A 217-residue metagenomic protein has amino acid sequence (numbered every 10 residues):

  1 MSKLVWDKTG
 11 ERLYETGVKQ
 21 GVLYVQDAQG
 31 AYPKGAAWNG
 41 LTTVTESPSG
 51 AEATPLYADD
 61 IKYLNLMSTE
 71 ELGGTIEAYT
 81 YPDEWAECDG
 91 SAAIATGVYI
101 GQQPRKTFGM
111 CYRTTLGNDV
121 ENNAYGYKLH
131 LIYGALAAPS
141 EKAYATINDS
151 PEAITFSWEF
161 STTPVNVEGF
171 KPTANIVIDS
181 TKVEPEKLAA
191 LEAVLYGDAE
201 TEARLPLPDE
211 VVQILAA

Functional and structural regions predicted by a protein language model:
M1-E46: Polar/acidic, low-complexity leader/linker segments enriched in S/T/G and N/D
M1-V5, N65, A217: Structured catalytic/translocation cores of nucleotide/phosphate-coupled proteins
S2-T9, L23-Q29, A78, C88-I94 (+2 more regions): Short, charge-rich amphipathic segments
T42-E46, K62-Y63, A138-A145: Short amphipathic beta-strand and strand-loop transition segments with alternating hydrophobic
T43-G50, I132: Membrane-targeting and insertion segments and their boundary/processing signals
E46-P48, L56-W85, S150-V165: Oligomerization/assembly interface segments of phage tail-like spikes and tubes
K62-A138: Structured, beta-strand-rich domain cores that present glycine/charged loop surfaces used to bind extended ligands
P139-K142, T146-A217: Mixed-charge, glycine-accented linear interaction segment located at domain edges/termini
